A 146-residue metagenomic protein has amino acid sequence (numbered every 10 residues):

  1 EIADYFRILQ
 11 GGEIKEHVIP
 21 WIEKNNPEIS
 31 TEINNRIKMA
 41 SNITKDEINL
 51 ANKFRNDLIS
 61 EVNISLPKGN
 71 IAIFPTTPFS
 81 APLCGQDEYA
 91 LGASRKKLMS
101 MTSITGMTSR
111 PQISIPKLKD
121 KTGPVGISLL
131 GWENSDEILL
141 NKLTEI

Functional and structural regions predicted by a protein language model:
A3-F54, P116-P124: Short helix-loop capping/hinge segments that flank enzyme active sites or metal/cofactor-binding pockets
N52-S60, R95: Short gly/ser/thr-rich secondary-structure transition/capping motifs
G69: An anion/phosphate-binding loop that grips the pyrophosphate of nucleotide cofactors and donors
A81-M99: Short, surface-exposed loop/helix-turn segments at secondary-structure junctions that function as lids/hinges flanking
A93-I115: Small-aliphatic-rich amphipathic alpha-helix that forms the alpha element of a beta-alpha
M107-I146: Structural helix-boundary/capping segments
